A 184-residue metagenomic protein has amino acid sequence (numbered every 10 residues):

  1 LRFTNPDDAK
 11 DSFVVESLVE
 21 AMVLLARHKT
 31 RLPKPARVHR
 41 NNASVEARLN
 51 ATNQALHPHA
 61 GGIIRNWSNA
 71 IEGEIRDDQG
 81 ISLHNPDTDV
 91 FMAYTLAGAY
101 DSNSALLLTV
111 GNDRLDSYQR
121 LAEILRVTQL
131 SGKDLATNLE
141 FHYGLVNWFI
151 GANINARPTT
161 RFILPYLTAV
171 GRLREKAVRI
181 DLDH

Functional and structural regions predicted by a protein language model:
L1-H184: ATP-dependent carboxylate activation and anion-phosphoryl transfer catalytic cores that bind Mg-ATP to form
